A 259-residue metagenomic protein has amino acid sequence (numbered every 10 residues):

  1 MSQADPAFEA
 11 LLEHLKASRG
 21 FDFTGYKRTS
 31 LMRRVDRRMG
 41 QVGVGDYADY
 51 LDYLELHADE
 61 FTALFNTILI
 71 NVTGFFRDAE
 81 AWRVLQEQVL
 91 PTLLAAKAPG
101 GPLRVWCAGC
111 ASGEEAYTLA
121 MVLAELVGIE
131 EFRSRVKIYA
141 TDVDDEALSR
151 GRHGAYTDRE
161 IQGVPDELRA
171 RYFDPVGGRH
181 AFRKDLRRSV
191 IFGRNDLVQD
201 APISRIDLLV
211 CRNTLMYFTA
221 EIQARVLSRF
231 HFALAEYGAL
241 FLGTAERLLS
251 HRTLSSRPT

Functional and structural regions predicted by a protein language model:
M1-A108, L186, A233: Conserved AdoMet
Q86, A120-A124, H231: A structural alpha-helix within SAM-dependent methyltransferase catalytic domains
P99-A120, K137-Y139: Conserved class I S-adenosyl-L-methionine
A108, I129-V210, T214-I222: Extended basic-aromatic, gly/pro-enriched interface segments that bind polyanionic ligands
E114, T118, E125, E146: Conserved SAM/SAH-binding loop-helix junction of Class I S-adenosyl-L-methionine-dependent methyltransferases
E146-R152, T244-T259: Conserved class I S-adenosyl-L-methionine
Q223-E236: A short glycine-rich, Lys/Arg-flanked "PGG" loop and its adjoining helix->strand segment in the class I
E236-T244: Conserved beta-strand signature within the Rossmann-like core of class I S-adenosyl-L-methionine
